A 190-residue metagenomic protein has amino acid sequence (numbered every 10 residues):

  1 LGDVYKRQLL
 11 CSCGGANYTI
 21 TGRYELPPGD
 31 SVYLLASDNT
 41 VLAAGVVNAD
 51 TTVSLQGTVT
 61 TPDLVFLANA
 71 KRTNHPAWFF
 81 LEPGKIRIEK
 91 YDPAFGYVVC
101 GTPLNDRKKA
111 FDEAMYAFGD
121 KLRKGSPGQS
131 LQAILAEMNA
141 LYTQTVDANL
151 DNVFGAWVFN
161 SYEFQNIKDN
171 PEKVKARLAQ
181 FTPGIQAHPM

Functional and structural regions predicted by a protein language model:
L1-Y5: Short, small-residue-biased leader/transition segments that mark boundaries at the very start of proteins
C13-Q144: A non-transmembrane, solvent-exposed segment enriched in polar/low-complexity residues
P127-S130, Q165-K173: Short coil/turn connectors between adjacent alpha-helices in alpha-solenoid helical repeat scaffolds
E137, F154-G155, K173: Residue-level detector of well-ordered alpha-helical segments, enriched for hydrophobic/aromatic packing positions
L150-F164: Amphipathic alpha-helical repeat scaffolds of TPR domains
K173-M190: N-proximal helix/coil linker or "cap" segments that precede and/or mark the start of modular domains
